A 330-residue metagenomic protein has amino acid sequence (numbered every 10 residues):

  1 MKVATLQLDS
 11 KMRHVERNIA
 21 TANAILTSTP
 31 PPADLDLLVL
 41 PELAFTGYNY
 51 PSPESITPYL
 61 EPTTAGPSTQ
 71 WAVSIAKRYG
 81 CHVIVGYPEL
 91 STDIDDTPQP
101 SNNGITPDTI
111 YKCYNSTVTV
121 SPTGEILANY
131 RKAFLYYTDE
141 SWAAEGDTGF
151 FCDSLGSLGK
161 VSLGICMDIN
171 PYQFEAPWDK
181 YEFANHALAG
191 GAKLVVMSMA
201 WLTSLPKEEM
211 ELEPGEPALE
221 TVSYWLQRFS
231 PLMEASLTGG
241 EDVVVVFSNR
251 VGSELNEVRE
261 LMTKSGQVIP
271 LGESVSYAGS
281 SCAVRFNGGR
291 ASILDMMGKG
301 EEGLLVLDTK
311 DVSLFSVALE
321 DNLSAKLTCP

Functional and structural regions predicted by a protein language model:
M1-T5: Extreme N-terminal starter segment of soluble prokaryotic enzymes
L6-I25: N-terminal phosphate-binding loop and adjacent alpha-helix
Q7, S121, R285-N287: Residue-level signal for short segments within beta-strands and strand-turn junctions of well-structured beta-sheet
Q7-D9, P41, N49, R131 (+3 more regions): Residue-level recognition of beta-strand->loop/alpha-helix junctions
V15, A24-P122, N129, T138 (+2 more regions): Cys-nucleophile CN-hydrolase/nitrilase-fold catalytic domain and related Cys-dependent amidase chemistry that acts on
I19-L35, F150-C152, E182-G190: Short amphipathic alpha-helices and their capping/turn segments at secondary-structure boundaries
G66-I84, N170-E302: CN hydrolase (nitrilase-like) catalytic-core segments centered on the catalytic cysteine and neighboring Lys/Glu
S74, S91-L194, S198-M199, S204-V222 (+1 more regions): Active-site catalytic loop in hydrolytic enzyme cores
